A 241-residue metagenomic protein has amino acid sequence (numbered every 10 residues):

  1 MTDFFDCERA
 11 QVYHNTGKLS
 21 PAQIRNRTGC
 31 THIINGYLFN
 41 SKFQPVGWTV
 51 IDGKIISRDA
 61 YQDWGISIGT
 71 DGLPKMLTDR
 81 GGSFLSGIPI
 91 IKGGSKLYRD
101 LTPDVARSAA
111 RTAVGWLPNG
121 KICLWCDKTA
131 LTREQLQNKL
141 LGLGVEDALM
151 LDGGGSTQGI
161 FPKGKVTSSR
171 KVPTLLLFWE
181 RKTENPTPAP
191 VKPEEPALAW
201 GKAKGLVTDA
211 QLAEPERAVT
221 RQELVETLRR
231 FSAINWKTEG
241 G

Functional and structural regions predicted by a protein language model:
M1-N185: Gly/Ser/Thr/Pro-rich low-complexity, intrinsically disordered segments
P186-G241: Short, solvent-exposed alpha-helical surface patches in non-cytosolic proteins
